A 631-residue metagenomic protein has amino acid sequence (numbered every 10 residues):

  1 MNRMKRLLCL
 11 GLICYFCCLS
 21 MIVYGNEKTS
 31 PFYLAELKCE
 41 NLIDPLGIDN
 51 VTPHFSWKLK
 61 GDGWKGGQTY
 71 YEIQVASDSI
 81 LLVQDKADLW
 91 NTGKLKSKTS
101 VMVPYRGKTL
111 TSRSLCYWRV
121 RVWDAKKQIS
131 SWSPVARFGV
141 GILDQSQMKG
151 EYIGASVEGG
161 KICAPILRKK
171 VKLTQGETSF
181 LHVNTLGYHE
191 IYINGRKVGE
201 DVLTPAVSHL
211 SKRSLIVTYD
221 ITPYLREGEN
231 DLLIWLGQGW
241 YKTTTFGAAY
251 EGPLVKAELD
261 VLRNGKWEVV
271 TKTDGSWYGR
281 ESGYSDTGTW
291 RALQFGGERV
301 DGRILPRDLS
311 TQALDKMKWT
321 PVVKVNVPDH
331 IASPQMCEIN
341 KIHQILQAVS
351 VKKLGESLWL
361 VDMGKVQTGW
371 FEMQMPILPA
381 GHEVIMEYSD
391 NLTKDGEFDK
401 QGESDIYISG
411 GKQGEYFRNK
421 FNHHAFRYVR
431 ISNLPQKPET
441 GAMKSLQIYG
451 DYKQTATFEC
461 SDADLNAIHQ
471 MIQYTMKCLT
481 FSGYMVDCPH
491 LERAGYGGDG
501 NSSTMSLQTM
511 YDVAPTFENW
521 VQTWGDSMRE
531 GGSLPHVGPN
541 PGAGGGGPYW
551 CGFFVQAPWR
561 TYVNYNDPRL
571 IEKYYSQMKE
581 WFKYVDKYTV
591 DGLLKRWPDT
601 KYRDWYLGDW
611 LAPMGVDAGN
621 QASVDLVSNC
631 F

Functional and structural regions predicted by a protein language model:
M1-G11: Bacterial N-terminal signal peptides that target proteins for export
L10-S20: Bacterial N-terminal signal peptides
T29-L115, R119-P489, G498-D499, P515-E518 (+7 more regions): Extracellular/oxidizing-compartment recognition motifs
L434, S502-V513, F554-L570, C630-F631: Well-ordered alpha-helical scaffold segments within catalytic/enzyme domains
I468, V513-W524, P568-V585, F631: Extended, well-ordered alpha-helical scaffold segments
A494-Y511, T589, L593, V627: Extended ligand-binding clefts on enzyme/binding-domain cores
A622-F631: Active-site neighborhood of glycoside hydrolase catalytic domains
